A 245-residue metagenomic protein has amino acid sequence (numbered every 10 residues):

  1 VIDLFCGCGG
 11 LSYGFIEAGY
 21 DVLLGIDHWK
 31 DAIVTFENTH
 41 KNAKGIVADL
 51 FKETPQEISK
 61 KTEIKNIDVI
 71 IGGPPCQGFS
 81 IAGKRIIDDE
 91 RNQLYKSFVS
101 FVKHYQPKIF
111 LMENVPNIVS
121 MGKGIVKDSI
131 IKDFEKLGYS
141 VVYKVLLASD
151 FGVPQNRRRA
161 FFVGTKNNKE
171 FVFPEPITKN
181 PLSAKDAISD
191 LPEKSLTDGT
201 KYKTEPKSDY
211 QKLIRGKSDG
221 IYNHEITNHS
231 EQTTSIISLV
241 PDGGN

Functional and structural regions predicted by a protein language model:
V1-I2, C8-Y20, D133, R159-N245: S-adenosyl-L-methionine-dependent DNA methyltransferase catalytic core
V1-Q106, P116-S120, I125-D128: Core alpha/beta nucleotide-donor-binding catalytic domains of modification enzymes
L23-G25, I70, F110, K144 (+1 more regions): Generic beta-strand hydrophobic packing signal
K41-K44, Y139, K169: A short helix-to-beta-strand connector/capping loop
D49, I125, S129, L147 (+2 more regions): Secondary-structure junction/capping motif
L50-K52, A148-D150, S195: Residue-level detector of flexible, active-site-proximal loop/helix-junction positions within diverse enzyme catalytic
K61, G152-V153, N180: Short secondary-structure boundary/capping segments
Q93-N156, A160-T165: Conserved Class I SAM-dependent methyltransferase catalytic core
